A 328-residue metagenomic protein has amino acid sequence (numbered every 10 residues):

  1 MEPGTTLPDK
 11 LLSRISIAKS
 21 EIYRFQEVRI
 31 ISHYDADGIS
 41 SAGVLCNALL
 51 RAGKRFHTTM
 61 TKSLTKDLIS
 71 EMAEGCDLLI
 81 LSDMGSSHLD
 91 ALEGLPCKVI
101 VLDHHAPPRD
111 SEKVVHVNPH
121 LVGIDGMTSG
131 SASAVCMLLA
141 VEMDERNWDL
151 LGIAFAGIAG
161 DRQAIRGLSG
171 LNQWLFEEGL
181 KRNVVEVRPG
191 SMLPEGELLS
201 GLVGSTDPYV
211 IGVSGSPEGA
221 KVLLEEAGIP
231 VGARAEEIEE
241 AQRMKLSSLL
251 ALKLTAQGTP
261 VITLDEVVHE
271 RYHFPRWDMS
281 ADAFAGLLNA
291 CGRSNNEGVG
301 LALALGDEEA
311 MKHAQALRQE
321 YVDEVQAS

Functional and structural regions predicted by a protein language model:
M1-L287, C291-S328: Replace "Mg2+/Mn2+-dependent" with "divalent metal-dependent
